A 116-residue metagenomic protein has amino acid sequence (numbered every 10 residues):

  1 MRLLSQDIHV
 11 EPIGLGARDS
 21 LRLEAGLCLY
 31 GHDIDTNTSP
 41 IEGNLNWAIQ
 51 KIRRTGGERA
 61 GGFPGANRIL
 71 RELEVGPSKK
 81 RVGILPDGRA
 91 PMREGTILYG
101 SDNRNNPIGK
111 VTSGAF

Functional and structural regions predicted by a protein language model:
M1-F116: Conserved, structured C-terminal
